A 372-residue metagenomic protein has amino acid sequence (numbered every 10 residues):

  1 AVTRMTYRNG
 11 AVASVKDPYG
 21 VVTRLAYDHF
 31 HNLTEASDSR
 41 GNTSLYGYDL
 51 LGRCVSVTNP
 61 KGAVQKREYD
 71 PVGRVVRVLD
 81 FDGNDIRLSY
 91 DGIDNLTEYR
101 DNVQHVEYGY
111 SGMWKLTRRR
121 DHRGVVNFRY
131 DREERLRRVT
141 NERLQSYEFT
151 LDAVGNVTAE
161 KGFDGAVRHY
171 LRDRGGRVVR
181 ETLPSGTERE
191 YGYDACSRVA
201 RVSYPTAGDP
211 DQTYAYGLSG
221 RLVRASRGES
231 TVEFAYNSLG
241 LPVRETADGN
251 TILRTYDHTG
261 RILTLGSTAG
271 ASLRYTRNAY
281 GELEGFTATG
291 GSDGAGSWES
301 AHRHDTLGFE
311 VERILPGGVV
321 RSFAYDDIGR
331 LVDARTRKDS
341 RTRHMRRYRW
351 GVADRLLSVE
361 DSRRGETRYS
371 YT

Functional and structural regions predicted by a protein language model:
A1-D17, V21-D38, N42-N59, A63-D80 (+8 more regions): Beta-strand elements of repeat-based all-beta scaffolds
